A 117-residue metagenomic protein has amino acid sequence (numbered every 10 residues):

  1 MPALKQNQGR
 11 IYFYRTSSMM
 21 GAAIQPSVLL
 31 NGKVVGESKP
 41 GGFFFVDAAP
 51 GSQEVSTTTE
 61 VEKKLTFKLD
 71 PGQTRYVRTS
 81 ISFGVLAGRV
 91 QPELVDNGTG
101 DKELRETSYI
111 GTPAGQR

Functional and structural regions predicted by a protein language model:
M1-R117: Short loop/turn and low-complexity linker motifs enriched in small/turn-promoting residues
